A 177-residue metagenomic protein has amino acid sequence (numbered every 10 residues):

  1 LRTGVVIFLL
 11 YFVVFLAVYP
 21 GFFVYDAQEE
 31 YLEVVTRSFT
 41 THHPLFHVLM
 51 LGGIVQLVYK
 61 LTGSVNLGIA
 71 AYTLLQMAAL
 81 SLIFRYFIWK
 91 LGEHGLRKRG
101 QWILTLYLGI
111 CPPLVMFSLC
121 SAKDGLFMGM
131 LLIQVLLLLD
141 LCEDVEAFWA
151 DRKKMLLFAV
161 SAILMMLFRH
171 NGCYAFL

Functional and structural regions predicted by a protein language model:
R2, F87-I110, M128-G129, F148-R152: Transmembrane-helix signature of polytopic, membrane-embedded enzymes that assemble or transfer cell-envelope glycans
R2-F23: Transmembrane signal-anchor helices characteristic of membrane glycosylation enzymes that use polyprenol
I7, Q101-P112, A162, M166: Short helix- or helix-capping micro-motifs that position conserved polar/aromatic residues at function-defining sites
V18-E30, S38-I54, G63: Extracytoplasmic catalytic/substrate-binding loops of multi-pass membrane glycan-assembly enzymes
A71-G95: Transmembrane-helix motifs of polytopic, lipid-linked glycan transferases
Y86, L126-E146, A162: Specific aromatic-rich, kink-prone transmembrane helix
L119-L126: Short acidic/glycine- and proline-prone juxtamembrane loop motifs at membrane-interface regions of multi-pass membrane
K154-R169: Membrane-interface alpha helices of multi-pass inner-membrane proteins
